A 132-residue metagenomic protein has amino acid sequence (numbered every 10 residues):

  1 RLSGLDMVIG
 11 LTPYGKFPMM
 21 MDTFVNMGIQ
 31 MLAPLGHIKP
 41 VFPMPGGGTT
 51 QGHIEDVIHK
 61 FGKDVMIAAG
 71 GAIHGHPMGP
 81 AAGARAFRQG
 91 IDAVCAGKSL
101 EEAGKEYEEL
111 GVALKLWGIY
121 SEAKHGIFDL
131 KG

Functional and structural regions predicted by a protein language model:
R1-G70, G79-A82, A86: Catalytic alpha/beta core domains of metabolic enzymes, predominantly
I73-H74: C-terminal amphipathic helix plus adjacent low-complexity, charged tail appended to glycosyltransferase catalytic
P80-A84, R88-G132: Extended, intrinsically disordered, low-complexity segments
